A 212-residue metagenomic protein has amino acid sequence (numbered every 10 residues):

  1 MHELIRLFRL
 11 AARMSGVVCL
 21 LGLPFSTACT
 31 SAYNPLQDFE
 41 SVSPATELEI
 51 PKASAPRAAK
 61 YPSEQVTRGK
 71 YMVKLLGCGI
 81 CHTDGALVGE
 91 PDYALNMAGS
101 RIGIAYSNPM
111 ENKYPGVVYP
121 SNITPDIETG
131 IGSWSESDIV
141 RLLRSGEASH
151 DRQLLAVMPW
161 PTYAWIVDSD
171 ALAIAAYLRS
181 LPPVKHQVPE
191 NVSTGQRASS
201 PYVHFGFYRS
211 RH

Functional and structural regions predicted by a protein language model:
M1-L10: N-terminal secretory signal peptides that target proteins for export/translocation
R9-L21: Sec-dependent N-terminal signal peptides
F25-A28: C-terminal motif of bacterial Sec signal peptides marking the signal peptidase cleavage site
T30-A32: Bacterial signal peptide processing site
P35-P51, A86-D138, L154-D168, V192-H204: Gly/Gly-Pro-rich "capping" loops immediately C-terminal to redox-active cysteine motifs in periplasmic/lumenal
P44-K74, V88-G89: Electrostatic cytochrome c docking/interface patches
G69, L75-G85, I139, I174 (+1 more regions): The canonical Cys-X-X-Cys-His
S133-S149, W160-V188: C-terminal capping alpha-helices of c-type cytochrome domains
